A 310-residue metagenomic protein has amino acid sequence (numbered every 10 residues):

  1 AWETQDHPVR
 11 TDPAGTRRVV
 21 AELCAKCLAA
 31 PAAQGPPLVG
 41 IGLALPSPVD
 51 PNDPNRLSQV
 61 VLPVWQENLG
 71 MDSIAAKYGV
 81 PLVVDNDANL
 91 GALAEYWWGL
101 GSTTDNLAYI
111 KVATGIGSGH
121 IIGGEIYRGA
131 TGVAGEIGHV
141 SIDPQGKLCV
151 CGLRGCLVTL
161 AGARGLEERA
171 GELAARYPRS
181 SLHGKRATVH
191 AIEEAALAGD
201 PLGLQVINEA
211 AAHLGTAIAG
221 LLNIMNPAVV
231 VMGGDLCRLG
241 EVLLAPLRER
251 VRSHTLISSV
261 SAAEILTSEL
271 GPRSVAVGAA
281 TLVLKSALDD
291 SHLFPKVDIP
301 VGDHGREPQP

Functional and structural regions predicted by a protein language model:
A1-P37, N52, A76-V80, T104 (+2 more regions): ATP-binding/phosphotransfer module of carbohydrate and carboxylate kinases, centering on a glycine-rich
P37-E167, G278, L282-G302, E307: Phosphate-binding/catalytic loop of phosphoryl-transfer enzymes
